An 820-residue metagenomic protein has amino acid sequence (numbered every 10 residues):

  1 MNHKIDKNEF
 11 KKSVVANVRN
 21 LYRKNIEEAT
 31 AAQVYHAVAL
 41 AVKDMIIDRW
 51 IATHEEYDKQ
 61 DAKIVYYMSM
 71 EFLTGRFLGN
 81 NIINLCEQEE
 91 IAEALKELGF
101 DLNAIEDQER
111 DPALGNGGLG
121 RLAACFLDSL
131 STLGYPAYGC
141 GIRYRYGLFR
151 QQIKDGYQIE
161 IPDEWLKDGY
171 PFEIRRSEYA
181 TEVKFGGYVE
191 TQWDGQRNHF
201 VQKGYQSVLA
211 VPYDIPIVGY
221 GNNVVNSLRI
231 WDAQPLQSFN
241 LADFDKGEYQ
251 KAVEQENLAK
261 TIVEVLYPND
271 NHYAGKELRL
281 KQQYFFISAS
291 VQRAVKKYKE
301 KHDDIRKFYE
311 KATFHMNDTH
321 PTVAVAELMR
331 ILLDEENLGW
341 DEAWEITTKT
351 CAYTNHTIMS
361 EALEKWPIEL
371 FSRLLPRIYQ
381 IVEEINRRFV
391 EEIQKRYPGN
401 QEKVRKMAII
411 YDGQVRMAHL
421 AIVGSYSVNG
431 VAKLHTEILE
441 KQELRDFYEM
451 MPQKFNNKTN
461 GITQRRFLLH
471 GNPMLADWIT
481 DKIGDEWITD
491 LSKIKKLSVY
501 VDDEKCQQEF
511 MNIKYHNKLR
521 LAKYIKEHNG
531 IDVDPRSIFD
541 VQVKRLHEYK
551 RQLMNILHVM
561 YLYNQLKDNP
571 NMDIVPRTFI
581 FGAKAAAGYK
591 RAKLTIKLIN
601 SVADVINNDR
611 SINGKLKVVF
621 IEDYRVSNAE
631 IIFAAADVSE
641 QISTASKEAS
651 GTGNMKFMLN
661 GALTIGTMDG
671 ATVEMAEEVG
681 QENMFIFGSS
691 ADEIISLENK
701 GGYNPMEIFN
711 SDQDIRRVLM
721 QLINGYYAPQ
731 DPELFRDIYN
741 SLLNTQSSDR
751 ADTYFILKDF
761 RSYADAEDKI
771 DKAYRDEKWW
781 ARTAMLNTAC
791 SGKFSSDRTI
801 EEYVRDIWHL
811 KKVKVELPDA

Functional and structural regions predicted by a protein language model:
M1-A820: A conserved ligand/cofactor-binding region detector
